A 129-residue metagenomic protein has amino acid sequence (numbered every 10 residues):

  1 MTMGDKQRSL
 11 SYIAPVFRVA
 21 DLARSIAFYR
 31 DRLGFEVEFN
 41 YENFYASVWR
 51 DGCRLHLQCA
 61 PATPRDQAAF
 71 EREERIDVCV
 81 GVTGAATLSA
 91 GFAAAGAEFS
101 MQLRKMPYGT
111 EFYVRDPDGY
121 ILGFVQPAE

Functional and structural regions predicted by a protein language model:
T2-A14, E36-G81, S89-R115, Q126-E129: Vicinal oxygen chelate
S25, Y29-R30, F92, G119: Conserved active-site tyrosine of GNAT-family acetyltransferases
